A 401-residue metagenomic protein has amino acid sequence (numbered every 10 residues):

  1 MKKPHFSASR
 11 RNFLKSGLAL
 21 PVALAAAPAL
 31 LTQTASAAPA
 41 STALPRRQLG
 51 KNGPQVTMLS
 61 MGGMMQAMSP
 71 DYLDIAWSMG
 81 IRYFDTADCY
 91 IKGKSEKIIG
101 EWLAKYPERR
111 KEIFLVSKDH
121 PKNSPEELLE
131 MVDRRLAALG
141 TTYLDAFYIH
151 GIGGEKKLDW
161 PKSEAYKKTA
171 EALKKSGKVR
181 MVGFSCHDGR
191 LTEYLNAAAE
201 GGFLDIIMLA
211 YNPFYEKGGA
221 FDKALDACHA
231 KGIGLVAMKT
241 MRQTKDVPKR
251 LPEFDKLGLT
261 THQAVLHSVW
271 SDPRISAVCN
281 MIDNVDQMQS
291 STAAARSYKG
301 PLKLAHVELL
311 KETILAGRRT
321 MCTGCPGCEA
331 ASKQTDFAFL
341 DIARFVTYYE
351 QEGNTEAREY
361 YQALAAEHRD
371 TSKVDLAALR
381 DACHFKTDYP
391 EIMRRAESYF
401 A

Functional and structural regions predicted by a protein language model:
M1-S9: N-terminal secretory signal peptides
S9-A29: N-terminal export leaders
P28-L59, S78: C-terminal segment of N-terminal export signals and the immediately downstream linker at the start of the mature
L49, M61, F84, I99 (+7 more regions): Conserved, mostly hydrophobic/aromatic
T86-W102, G154: Glycine-rich, proline-tolerant flexible connector loops at the mouths of alpha/beta enzymes
G100-I113: Alpha-helix-loop-beta-strand connector modules within alpha/beta enzyme cores
S124-M238, R242, L257, S271: Glycine/proline-rich, positively charged, aromatic-decorated active-site loop/lid region on the catalytic face
K223, A227-A401: Structured C-terminal cap/extension of enzyme domains
